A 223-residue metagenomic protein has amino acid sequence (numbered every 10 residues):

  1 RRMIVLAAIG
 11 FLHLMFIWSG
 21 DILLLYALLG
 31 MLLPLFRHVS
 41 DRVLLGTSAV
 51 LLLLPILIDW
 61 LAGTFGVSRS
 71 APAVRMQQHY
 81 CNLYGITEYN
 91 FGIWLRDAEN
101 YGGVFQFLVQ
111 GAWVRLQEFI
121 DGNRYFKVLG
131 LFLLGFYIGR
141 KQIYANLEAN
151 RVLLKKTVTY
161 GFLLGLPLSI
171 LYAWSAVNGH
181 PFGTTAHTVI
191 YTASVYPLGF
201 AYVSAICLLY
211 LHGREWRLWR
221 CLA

Functional and structural regions predicted by a protein language model:
R1-A62: Internal alpha-helical transmembrane segments
A8, L61-P72, V109-F119, I170-I190 (+1 more regions): Juxtamembrane/transmembrane-helix boundary motifs at the membrane-water interface
I22-L35, N123-N146, A193-G213: Specific transmembrane alpha-helix
L32-T47, I138-T159: Solvent-exposed interhelical
V50-G130, L134: Long hydrophobic alpha-helical segments that form multi-pass transmembrane helix bundles in integral membrane proteins
R115-G122, E148-G161, T185-T192: Membrane-water interface at loop-to-transmembrane-helix junctions
K155-V158, Y210-A223: Functional transmembrane helices that form membrane-embedded active or gating regions
Y160-Y210: Alpha-helical transmembrane segments and terminal signal-anchor/GPI-anchor hydrophobic tails, characterized by long
